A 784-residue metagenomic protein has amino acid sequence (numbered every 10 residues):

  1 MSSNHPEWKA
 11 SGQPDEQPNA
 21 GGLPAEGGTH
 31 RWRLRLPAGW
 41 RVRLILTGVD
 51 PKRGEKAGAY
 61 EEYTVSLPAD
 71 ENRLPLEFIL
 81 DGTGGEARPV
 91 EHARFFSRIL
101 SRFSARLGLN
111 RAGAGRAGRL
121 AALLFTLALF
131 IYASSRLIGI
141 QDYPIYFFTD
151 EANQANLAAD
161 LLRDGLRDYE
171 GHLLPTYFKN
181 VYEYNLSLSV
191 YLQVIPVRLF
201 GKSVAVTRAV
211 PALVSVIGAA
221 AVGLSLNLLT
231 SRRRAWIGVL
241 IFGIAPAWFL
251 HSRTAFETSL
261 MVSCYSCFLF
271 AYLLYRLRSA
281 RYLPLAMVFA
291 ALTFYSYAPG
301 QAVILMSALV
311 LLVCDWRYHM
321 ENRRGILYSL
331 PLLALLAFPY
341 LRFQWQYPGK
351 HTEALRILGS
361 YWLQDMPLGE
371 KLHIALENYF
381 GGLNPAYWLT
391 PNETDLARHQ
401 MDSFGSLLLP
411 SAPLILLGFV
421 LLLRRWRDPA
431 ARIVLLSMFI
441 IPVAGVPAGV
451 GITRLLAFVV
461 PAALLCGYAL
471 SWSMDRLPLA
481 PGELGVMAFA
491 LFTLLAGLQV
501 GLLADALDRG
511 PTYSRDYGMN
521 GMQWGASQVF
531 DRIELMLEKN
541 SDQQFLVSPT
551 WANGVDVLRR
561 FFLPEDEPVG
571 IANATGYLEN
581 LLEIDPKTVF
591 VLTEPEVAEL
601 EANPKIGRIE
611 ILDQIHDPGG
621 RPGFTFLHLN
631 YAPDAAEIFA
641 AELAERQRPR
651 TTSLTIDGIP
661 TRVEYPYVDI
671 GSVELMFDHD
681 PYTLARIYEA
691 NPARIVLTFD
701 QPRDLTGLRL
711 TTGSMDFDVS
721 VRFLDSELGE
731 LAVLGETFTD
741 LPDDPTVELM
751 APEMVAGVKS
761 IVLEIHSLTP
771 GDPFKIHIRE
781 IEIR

Functional and structural regions predicted by a protein language model:
S2-W8, G12, E16-G22, T29-Y60 (+8 more regions): Transmembrane helical bundles and short interhelical boundary loops of multi-pass, membrane-embedded
E7-K9, N19, R31-Q364, E370 (+1 more regions): Membrane-integral, polyisoprenol-dependent glycosyltransferases of the GT-C/oligosaccharyltransferase superfamily
D81-T83, L627-P633, R779-R784: Short beta-strand-to-coil "C-cap" segments at the C-terminal boundary of structured domains/repeats, marking
S101, A632-Q701, T711-M715, E780-E782: Disordered, acidic Ser/Thr/Pro-rich linker "stalks" and the adjacent N-terminal cap of the next globular domain
F404, G482-F562, D566-A574, R621 (+1 more regions): Membrane-proximal, lumen/periplasm-facing interface regions of secretory-pathway glyco- and lipid-modifying enzymes
G554-E565, Y577-T625: Periplasmic/luminal catalytic loop of GT-C fold multi-pass membrane glycosyltransferases that transfer sugars from
D678-V733, P745-T746, M750-R784: Aromatic, loop-rich ligand-recognition surfaces of beta-strand-rich domains
F738-D744: Short proline/glycine- and polar residue-rich coil/turn motifs
